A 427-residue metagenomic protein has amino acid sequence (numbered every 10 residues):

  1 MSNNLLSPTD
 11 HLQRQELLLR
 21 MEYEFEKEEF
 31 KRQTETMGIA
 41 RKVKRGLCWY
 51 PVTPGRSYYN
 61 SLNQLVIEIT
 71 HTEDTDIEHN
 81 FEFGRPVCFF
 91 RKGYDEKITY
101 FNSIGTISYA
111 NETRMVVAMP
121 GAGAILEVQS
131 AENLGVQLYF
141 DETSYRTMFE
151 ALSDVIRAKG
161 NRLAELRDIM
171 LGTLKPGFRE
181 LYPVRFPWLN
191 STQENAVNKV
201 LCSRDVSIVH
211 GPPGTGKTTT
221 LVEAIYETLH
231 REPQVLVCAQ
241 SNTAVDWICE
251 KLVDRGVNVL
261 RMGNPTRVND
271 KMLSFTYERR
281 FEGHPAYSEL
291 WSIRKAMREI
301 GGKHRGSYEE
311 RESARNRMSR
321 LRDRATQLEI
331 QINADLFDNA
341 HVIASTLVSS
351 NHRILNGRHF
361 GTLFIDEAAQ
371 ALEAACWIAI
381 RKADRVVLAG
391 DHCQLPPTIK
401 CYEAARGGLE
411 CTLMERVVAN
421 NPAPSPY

Functional and structural regions predicted by a protein language model:
M1-D95: Accessory interdomain/linker segments of ATP-dependent helicases and helicase-like nucleic-acid enzymes that mediate
S2-R20, D74-N198, E250, D254 (+2 more regions): Pre-ATPase regulatory/linker segments immediately N-terminal to the P-loop/RecA-like helicase/translocase core
E180-P183, L273-S274, E278-G361: Conserved helicase NTPase catalytic core signature
W188-L189, V197-V206, T228: Phosphate-binding P-loop
T192, S203-V209, E232-Q234, H341: Pre-Walker A (Motif I) flank of P-loop NTPase domains
G211, N264, E367: The Walker A (P-loop) glycine that initiates the GxxxxGKT/S ATP-binding motif of P-loop NTPases
T215, T220, A224-V253, V259-G263 (+1 more regions): Conserved RecA-like ASCE P-loop NTPase motor core of nucleic-acid helicases/translocases
R231-P233, S241, V348-Y427: Conserved helicase motor core of SF1/SF2 NTP-dependent helicases
